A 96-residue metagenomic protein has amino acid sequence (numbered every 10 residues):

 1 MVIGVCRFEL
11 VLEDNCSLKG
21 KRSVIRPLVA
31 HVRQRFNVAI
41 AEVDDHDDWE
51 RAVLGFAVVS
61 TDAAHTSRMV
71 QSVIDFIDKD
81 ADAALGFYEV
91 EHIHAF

Functional and structural regions predicted by a protein language model:
M1, R33, W49, A81-A83: A generic structural signal for short, non-catalytic loop/turn and secondary-structure boundary residues
M1-A39: N-terminal first-folded block
I3, A41-D62, H94-A95: Short, charge-patterned binding micro-sites
C6-L10, L54-F56, Y88-H92: A structural signal for short, well-ordered beta-strand segments
V24-I25, V38-V43, V58, V70-V73 (+1 more regions): Hydrophobic aliphatic residue packing
F36-V43, A84-V90: Short beta-strand elements
S60-F96: C-terminal structural segments of small proteins and small subunits
